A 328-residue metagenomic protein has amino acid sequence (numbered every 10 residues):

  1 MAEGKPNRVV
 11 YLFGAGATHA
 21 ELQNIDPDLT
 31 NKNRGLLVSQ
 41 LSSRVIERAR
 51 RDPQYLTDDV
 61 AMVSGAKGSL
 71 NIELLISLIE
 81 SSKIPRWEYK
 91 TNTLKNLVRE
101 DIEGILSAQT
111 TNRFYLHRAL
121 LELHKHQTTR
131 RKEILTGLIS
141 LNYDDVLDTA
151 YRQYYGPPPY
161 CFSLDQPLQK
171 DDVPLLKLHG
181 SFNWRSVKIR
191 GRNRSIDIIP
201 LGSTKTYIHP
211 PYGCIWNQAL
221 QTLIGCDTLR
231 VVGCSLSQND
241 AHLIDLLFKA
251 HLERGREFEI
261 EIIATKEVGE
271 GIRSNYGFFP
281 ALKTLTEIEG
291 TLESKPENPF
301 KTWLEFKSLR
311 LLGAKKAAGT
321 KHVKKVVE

Functional and structural regions predicted by a protein language model:
M1-E21, D26, N217-E328: SIR2/sirtuin-family catalytic core signature
M1-T136, L147: Gly/serine-rich nucleotide phosphate-binding loop at the start of the catalytic core of nucleotide/ADP-ribose-handling
T18-L22, V146-T149, N183-V187, Q238-D240: Short catalytic/ligand-binding loop motif for oxyanion handling, primarily in non-cytosolic enzymes, centered on
I46-E47, D165-W184, G255-F278: Short, flexible loop segments at boundaries between secondary-structure elements
P85-R118, T149-I224: Active-site gating loop/helix substructures
H117-K125, R152, G156, I244-H251: Short, well-ordered amphipathic alpha-helices
T136-N142: Conserved RecA-like ASCE P-loop NTPase motor core of nucleic-acid helicases/translocases
L138, L175-K177, E287, L311: Conserved beta-strand scaffold positions in the cores of enzyme catalytic domains, especially in NTP/NDP-utilizing
